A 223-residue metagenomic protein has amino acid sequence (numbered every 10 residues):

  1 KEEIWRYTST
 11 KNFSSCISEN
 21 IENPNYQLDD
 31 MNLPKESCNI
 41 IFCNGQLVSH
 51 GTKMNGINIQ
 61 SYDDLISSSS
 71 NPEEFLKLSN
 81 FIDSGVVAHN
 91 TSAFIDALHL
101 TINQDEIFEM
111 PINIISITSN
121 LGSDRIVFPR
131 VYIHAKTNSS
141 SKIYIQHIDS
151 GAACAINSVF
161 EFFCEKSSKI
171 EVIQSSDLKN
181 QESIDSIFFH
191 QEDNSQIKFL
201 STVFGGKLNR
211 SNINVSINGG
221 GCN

Functional and structural regions predicted by a protein language model:
K1-T91, D96: N-terminal amphipathic, basic helical "cap/leader" segment at the start of enzyme domains
S69, E74-N223: Conserved beta-strand/loop scaffold segments within soluble protein domains that form the structured core and edges
